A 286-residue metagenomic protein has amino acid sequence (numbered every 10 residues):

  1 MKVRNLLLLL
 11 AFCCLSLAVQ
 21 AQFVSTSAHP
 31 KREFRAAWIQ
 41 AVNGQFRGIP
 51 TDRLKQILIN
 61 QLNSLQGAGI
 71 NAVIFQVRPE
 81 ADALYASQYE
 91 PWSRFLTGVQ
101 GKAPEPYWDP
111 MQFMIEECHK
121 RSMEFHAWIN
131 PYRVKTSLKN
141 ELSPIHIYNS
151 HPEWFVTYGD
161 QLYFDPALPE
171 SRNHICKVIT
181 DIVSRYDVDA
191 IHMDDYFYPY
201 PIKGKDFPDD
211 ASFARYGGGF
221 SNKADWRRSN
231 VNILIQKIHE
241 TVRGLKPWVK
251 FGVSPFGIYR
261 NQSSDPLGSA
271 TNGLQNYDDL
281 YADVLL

Functional and structural regions predicted by a protein language model:
M1-L8: Bacterial N-terminal signal peptides that target proteins for export
A11-Q20: Hydrophobic h-region of N-terminal signal peptides that target proteins for export in Gram-negative bacteria
R32, A36, I70-A81, D109-V156 (+3 more regions): Glycine-rich, aromatic-flanked loop segments that form ligand/cofactor-binding clefts across common enzyme folds
R32-F34, Q40, G44-Q56, E116 (+3 more regions): Active-site-adjacent "subsite" loops/lids of carbohydrate-active enzymes
V42-D52, W92-W108, T157-C176, G218-V231 (+1 more regions): The substrate-binding groove and active-site-proximal loops of carbohydrate-active enzymes, especially glycoside
Q56-A83, R185-A190: Catalytic domains of carbohydrate-active enzymes, especially glycoside hydrolases
A83-G98, R133-G159, D195-G219, P266-L274: Aromatic- and acidic-residue-enriched segments that line the glycan-binding/catalytic groove of carbohydrate-active
E170-L286: Active-site neighborhood of glycoside hydrolase catalytic domains
